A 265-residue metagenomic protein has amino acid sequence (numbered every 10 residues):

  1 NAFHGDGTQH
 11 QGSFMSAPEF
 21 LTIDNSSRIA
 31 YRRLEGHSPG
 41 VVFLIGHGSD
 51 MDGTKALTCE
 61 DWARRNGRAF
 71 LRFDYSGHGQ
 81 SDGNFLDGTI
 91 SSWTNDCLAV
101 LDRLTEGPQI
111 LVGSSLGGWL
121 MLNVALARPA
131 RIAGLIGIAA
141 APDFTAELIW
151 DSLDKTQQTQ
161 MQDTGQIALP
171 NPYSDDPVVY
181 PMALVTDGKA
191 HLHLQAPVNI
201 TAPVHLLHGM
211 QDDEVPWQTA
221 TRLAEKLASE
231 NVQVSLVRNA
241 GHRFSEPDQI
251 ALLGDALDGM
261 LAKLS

Functional and structural regions predicted by a protein language model:
M15-E35: N-terminal cap/lid segment of alpha/beta-hydrolase-fold proteins
S26, R131-L236, G241-L264: The alpha/beta-hydrolase serine catalytic core
S38-G46: Short beta-strand element of the alpha/beta-hydrolase
H47-E60, Q218: The serine-hydrolase catalytic nucleophile loop
E60-D82: Conserved alpha/beta-hydrolase
G79-L104: Catalytic nucleophile-loop/oxyanion-hole region of alpha/beta-hydrolase and closely related hydrolase-like folds
T105-S115: Alpha/beta-hydrolase fold nucleophile elbow
G118-P129, L135: Short glycine-enriched nucleophile-adjacent loop and the immediately C-terminal alpha-helix near the catalytic center
